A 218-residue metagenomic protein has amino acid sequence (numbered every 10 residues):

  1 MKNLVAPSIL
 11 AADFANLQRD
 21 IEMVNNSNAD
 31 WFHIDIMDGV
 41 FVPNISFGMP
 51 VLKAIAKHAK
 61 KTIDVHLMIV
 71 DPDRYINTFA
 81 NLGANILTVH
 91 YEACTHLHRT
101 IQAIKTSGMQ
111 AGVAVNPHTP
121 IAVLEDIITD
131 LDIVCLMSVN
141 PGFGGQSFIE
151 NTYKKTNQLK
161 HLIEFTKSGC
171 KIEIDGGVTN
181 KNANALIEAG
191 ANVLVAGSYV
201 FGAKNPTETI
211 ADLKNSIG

Functional and structural regions predicted by a protein language model:
M1-T88, E92-H96, A103-T106, A111 (+7 more regions): Conserved N-terminal beta1-alpha1 strand-loop-helix module at the mouth
L4, A114, C135-S138, E173 (+1 more regions): Conserved beta-strand segments that form the floor/walls of ligand-binding pockets within enzyme and binding domains
H33, E173-I174: Generic enzyme active-site microenvironment
H118-P120, T179: Short acidic loop-to-helix transition motifs that present clustered carboxylates
P141-G144: Short acidic, Gly/Pro-enriched loop/turn segments at secondary-structure junctions
G177-A189: Acidic, divalent-metal-coordinating active-site segment for phosphoryl/phosphodiester hydrolysis, typified by short
A191-A196, F201-G202: Acidic, Mg2+-coordinating phosphoryl-transfer loop and its flanking beta/alpha structural elements, shared across
